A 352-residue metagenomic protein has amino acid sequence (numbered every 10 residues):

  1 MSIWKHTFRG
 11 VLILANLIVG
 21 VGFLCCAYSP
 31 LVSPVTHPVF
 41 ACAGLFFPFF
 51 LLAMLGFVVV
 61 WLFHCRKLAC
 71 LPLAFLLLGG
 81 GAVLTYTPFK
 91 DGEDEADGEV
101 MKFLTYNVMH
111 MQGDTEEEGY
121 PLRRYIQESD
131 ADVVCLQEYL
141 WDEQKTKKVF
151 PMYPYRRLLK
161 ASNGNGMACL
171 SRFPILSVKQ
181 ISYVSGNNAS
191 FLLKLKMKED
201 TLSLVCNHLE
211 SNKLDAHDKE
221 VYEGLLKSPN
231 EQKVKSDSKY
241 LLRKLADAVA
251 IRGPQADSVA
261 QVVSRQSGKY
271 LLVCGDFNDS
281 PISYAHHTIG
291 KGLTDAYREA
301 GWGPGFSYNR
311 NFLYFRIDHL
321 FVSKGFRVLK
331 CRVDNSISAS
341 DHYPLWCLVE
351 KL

Functional and structural regions predicted by a protein language model:
M1-K148, A161, M167, A256-D257 (+1 more regions): N-terminal, active-site-proximal structural segment of metallo-dependent hydrolase catalytic domains
F8-F23, Y28-L62, C70-L71, Q180 (+2 more regions): Metal-dependent phosphoester-hydrolase catalytic domains
L78-G98, H110, D114-T115, Y120-R124 (+2 more regions): Structured beta-strand-rich core segments of catalytic domains in phosphoester-bond hydrolases
Y106-V108, Y139, L209, D276-F277 (+1 more regions): Active-site metal-binding loops of divalent metal-dependent hydrolases
E117-E118, S185, D247-S258: Soluble or luminal CAZymes and related metallo-dependent hydrolases
D130, R172-P174, S267, G325: Residue-level detector of structured alpha->beta connecting loops
D130-D132, D200-L202, S267-L271: Loop/turn elements at helix/coil->beta-strand transitions in domains of secreted/extracellular proteins
K219-K244: A solvent-exposed, charged loop/short amphipathic helix patch at secondary-structure junctions
